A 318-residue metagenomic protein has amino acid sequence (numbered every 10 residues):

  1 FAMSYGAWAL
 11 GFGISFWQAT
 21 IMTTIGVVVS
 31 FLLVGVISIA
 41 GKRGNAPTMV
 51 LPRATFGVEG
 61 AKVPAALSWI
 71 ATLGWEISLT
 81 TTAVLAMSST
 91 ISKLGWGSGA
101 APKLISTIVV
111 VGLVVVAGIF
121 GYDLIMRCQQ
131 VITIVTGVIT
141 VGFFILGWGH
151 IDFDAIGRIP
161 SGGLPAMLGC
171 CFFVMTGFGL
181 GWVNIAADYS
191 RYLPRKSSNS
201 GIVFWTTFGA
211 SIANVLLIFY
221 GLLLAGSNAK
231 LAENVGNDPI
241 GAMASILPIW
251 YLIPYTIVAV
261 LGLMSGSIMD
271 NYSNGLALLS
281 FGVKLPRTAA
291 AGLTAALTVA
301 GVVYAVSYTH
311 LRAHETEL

Functional and structural regions predicted by a protein language model:
F1-F56, G60, N184-L193, N199-S211 (+1 more regions): Transmembrane helix-boundary motif of multi-pass solute transporters/channels
F1-M3, F144-H150, P160-L224, I249-N271: Hydrophobic, membrane-embedded alpha-helices of multi-pass small-molecule transporters
A2-M3, I25-L33, S68-L79, V135-G147 (+3 more regions): Selective recognition of specific alpha-helical transmembrane segments in multi-pass small-molecule
A61-W96, L263-S280: Hydrophobic transmembrane alpha-helices that form the core helical bundles of multi-pass secondary transporters
A65, K93-I119, I134-I145, M175-A186 (+3 more regions): Transmembrane alpha-helical segments of multi-pass small-molecule transport proteins
F120-T133, N184-I212, N234-G241, D270-T288: Hydrophobic, small-residue-rich membrane helices and short re-entrant helix-turn-helix hairpins that build
Y220-G266, K284, V303-S307: TM-loop-TM module centered on a large, flexible mid-protein loop between adjacent transmembrane helices in multi-pass
T309-T316: Conserved small/polar residues in nucleotide/adenosyl-binding loops
